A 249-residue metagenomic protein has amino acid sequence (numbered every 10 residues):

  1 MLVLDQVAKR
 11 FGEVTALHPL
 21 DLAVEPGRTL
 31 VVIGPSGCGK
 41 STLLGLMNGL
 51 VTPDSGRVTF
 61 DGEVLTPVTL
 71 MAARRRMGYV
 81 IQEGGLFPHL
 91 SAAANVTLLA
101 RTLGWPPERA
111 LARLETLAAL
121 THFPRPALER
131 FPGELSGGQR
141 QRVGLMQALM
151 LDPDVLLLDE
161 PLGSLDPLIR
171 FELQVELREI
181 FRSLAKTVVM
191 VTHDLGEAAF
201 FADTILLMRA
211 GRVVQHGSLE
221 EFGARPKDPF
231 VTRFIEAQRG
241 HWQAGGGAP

Functional and structural regions predicted by a protein language model:
N48: Helix-to-loop junction immediately C-terminal to a conserved catalytic motif
V64-G78, T102-G104, E108, F222-P226: ABC ATPase NBD coupling module
E108-P126, E179: Conserved ABC ATPase "signature" region
F131-L135, Q139: Conserved ABC ATPase signature
D152: Conserved catalytic motifs of ABC-family nucleotide-binding domains
A210-R212: Conserved ABC ATPase "signature" C-loop
H216-G217: ABC ATPase "signature
